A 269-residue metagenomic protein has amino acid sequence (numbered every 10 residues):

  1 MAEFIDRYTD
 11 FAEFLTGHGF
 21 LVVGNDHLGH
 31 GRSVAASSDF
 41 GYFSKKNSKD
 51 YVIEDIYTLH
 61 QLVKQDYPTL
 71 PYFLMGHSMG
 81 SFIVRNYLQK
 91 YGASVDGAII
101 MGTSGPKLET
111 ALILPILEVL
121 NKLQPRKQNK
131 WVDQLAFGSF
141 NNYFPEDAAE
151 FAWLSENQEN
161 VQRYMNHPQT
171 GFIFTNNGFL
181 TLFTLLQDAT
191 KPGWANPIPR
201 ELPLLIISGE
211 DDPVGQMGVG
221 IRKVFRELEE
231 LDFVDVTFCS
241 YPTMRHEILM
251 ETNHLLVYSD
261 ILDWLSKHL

Functional and structural regions predicted by a protein language model:
M1-E3, S78-M79, E210-D211: Active-site glycine-rich loops that stabilize anionic/oxyanionic intermediates across multiple enzyme folds
R7-S38: Conserved alpha/beta-hydrolase
S44-Q65: Alpha/beta-hydrolase active-site loop
Y67-S78: Alpha/beta-hydrolase fold nucleophile elbow
V84-Q169: Alpha/beta-hydrolase-fold enzymes
I206-S208: Short beta-strand/loop motif that positions the catalytic acidic residue of the alpha/beta-hydrolase fold
P213-K223: Conserved alpha/beta-hydrolase "acid-adjacent" motif
E229-L269: Catalytic active-site module of serine/aspartate enzymes centered on a nucleophile-bearing elbow/loop
